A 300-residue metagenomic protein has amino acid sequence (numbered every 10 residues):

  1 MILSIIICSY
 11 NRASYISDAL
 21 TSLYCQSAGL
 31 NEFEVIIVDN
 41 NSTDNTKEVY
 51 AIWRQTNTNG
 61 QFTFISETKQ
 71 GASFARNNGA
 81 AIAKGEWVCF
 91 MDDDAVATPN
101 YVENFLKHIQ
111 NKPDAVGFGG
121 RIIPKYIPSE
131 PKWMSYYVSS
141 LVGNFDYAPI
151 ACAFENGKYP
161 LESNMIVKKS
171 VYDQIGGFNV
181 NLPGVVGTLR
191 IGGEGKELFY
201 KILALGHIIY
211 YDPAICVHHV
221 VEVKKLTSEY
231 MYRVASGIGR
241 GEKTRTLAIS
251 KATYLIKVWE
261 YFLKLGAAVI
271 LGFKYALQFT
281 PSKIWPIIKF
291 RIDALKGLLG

Functional and structural regions predicted by a protein language model:
R12-Q26: Short, well-formed alpha-helical segments that are part of the catalytic scaffolds of diverse glycosyltransferases
S22, D39-E48, A95-V96: A conserved acidic beta->alpha catalytic loop
E67-A83: Glycine-rich, basic loop-to-helix element that forms the pyrophosphate-binding segment of sugar-nucleotide handling
V88: Short aromatic/hydrophobic "clamp" motif used to bind/position activated sugar donors
N100-M134: Conserved donor NDP-sugar-binding/catalytic core segment of glycosyltransferases
G120, Y137-K158: Short, flexible, basic/aromatic active-site loop/helix in glycosyltransferases
E162-V167, V171-I175, L182-I215: A short, conserved alpha-helix in the catalytic core of glycosyltransferases
R233-G241, L247-G300: Non-catalytic, C-terminal membrane-associated alpha-helical segments of glycosyltransferases
